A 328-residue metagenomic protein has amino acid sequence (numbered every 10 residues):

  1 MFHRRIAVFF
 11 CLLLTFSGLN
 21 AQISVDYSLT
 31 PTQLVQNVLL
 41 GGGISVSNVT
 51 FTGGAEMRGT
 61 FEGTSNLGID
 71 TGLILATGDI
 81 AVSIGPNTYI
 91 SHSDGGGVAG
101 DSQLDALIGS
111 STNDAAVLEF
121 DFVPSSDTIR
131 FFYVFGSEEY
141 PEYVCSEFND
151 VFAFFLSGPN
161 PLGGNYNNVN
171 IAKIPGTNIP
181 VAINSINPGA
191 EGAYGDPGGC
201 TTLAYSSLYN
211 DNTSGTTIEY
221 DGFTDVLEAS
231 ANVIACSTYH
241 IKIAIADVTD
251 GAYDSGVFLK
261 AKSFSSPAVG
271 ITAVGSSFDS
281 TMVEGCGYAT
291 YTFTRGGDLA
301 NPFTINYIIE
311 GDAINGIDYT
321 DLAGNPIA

Functional and structural regions predicted by a protein language model:
M1-V25, C286: Bacterial Sec-dependent N-terminal signal peptides
Q22-G270: Aromatic (Trp/Tyr/Phe) and Gly/Pro-enriched flexible surface segments
S265-A328: Short boundary segments that mark the start of a structured unit
